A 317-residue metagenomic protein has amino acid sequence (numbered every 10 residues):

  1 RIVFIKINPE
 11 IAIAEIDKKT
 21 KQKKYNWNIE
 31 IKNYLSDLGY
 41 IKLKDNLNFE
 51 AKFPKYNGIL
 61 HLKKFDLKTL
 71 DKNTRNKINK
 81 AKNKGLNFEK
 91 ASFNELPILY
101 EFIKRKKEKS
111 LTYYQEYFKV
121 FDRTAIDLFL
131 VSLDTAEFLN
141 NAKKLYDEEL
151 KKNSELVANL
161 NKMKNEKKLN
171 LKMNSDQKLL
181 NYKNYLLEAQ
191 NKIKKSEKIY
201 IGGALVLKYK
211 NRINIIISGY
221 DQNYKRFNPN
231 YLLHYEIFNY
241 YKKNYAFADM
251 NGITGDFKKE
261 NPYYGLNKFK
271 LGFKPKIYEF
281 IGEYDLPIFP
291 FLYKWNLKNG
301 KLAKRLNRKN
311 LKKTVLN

Functional and structural regions predicted by a protein language model:
R1, K225-N239: Conserved acetyl-CoA-binding loop-helix of GNAT-fold acetyltransferases
I2-K18, Y241-T254: Conserved GNAT acetyl-CoA-binding A-motif
A14, E137-F138, F257: Flexible, glycine-rich phosphate/dinucleotide-binding loops and adjacent beta-alpha linkers at cofactor/substrate
K18-I29, L35-F65, F247-N317: Active-site/acyl-donor-binding loops of N-acyltransferases
N26, L38-K225: A conserved beta-strand-loop-helix scaffold within acyl/acetyltransferase catalytic domains
K77, I237, L266: Aromatic/hydrophobic pocket-lining residues that form π-stacking "cages" and hydrophobic walls in ligand
G219-N228, T254-N261: Short, contiguous acidic/charged loop-to-helix segments that flank catalytic cores in large enzymes
